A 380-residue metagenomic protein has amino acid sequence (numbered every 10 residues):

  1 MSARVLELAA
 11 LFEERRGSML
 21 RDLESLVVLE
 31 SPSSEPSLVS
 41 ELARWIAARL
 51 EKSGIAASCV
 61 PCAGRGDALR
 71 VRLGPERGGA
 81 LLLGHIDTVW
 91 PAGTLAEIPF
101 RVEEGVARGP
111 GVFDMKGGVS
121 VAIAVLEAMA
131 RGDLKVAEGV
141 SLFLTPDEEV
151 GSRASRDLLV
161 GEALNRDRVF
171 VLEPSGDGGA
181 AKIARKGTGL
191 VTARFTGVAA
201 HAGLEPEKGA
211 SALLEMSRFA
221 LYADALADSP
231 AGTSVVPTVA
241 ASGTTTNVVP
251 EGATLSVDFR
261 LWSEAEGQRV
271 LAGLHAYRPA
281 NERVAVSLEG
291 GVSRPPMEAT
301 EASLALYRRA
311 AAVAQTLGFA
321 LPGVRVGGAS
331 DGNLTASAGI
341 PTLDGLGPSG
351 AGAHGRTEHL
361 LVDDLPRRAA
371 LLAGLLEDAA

Functional and structural regions predicted by a protein language model:
M1-E7, S31, P61, P174-S175 (+2 more regions): Metal-dependent amide/peptide-bond hydrolase catalytic core, centered on the "pita-bread" metallohydrolase fold
S2-P110, R131, K135-V136, G332: Acidic/His- and Gly-rich active-site-bordering loop/insert found across diverse amide/peptide-bond hydrolases
S58, L81, S141-F143, S287: A structural signal for isolated positions on well-ordered beta-strands in alpha/beta enzyme cores
L83-G84, F143-T145, F170-E173, R194-T196 (+1 more regions): Short beta-strand segments
D87-E103, R166, F170, A184-R194 (+1 more regions): Acidic-glycine-rich active-site phosphate/pyrophosphate-binding loop
E104-F113, A200-G203, G243: A short glycine/serine-rich beta->alpha loop
M115-K186, D228, A380: Acidic/histidine-rich catalytic neighborhood of metal-dependent amide-processing enzymes
